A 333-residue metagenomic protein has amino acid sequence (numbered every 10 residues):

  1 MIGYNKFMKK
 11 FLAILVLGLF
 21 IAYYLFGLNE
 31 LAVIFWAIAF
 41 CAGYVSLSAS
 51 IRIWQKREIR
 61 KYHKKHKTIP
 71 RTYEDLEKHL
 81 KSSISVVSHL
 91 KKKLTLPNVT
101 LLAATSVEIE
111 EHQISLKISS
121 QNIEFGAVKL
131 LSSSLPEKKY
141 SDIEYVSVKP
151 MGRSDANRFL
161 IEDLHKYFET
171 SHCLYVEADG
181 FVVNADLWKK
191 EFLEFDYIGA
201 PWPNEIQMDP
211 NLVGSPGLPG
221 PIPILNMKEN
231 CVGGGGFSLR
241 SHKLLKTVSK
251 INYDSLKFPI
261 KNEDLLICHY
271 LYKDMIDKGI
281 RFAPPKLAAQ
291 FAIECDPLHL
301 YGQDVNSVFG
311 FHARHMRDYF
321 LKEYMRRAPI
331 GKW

Functional and structural regions predicted by a protein language model:
A22-F35: Membrane-interfacial hairpin junctions
A32-F35, S50, K65-H172: N-terminal anchoring/stem segment of glycosyltransferases
S46-K64: Transmembrane-cytosolic junction motif
V128, A178-D179, S241: Generic structural signal for small/hydrophobic residues in well-ordered secondary structure, especially within
T170-F181: Short beta-strand-to-loop acidic/aromatic patch adjacent to the donor-nucleotide binding site
N184-P219: Conserved donor-nucleotide/metal-binding helix-loop-beta segment in metal-dependent transferases, i.e., the alpha-helix
L212-K228, L244: Short, flexible, basic/aromatic active-site loop/helix in glycosyltransferases
N226-W333: Catalytic core and acceptor-binding pocket of nucleotide-sugar-dependent glycosyltransferases
